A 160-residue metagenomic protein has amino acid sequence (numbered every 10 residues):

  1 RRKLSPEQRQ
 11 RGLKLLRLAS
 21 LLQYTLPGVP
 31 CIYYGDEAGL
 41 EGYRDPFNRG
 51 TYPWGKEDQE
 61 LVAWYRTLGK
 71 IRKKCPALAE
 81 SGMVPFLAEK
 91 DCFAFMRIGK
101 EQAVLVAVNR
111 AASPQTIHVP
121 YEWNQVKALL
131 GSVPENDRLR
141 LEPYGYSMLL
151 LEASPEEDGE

Functional and structural regions predicted by a protein language model:
R1-L16, K74: Aromatic-anchored helix/helix-loop segment that forms the rim or "lid" of small-molecule/cofactor binding pockets
R1-L4, S20-Q59: Aromatic/acidic polysaccharide-binding cleft in carbohydrate-active enzymes
R11-L15, E60, L87: Soluble or luminal CAZymes and related metallo-dependent hydrolases
Q23, G35, L68, L105-N109 (+1 more regions): Hydrophobic, well-ordered secondary-structure elements that form the walls of internal hydrophobic environments
P53-F86: Aromatic- and carboxylate-lined catalytic core of secreted/periplasmic carbohydrate-active enzymes
F86-P120: Carbohydrate-binding surface patches
P120-S132: Solvent-exposed beta-hairpin/edge-strand motifs
D137-E160: C-terminal beta-strand-rich structural cap/linker in extracellular carbohydrate-active enzymes
